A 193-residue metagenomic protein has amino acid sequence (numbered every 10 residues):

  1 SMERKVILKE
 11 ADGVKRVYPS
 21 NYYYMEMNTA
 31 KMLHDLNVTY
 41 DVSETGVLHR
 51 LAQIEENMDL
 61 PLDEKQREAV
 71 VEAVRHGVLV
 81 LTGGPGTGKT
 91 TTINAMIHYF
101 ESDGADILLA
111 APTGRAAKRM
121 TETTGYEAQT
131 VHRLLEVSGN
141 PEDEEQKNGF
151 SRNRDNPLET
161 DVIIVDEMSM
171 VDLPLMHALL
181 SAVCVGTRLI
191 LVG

Functional and structural regions predicted by a protein language model:
S1-G193: Conserved ATP-binding/catalytic motifs of P-loop helicase motor domains
